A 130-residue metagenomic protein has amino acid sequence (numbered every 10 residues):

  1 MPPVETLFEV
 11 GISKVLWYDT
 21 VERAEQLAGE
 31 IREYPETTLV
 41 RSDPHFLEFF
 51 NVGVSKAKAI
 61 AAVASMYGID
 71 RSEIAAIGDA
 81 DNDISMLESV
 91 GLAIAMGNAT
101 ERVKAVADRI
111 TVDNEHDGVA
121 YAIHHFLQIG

Functional and structural regions predicted by a protein language model:
M1-I77, D81-M86: Conserved acidic, metal-coordinating active-site core of Asp-based, Mg2+-dependent phosphoryl-transfer enzymes
E48-G130: Mg2+-dependent phosphoryl-transfer enzymes with acidic/Ser/Thr/Gly-rich catalytic loops
